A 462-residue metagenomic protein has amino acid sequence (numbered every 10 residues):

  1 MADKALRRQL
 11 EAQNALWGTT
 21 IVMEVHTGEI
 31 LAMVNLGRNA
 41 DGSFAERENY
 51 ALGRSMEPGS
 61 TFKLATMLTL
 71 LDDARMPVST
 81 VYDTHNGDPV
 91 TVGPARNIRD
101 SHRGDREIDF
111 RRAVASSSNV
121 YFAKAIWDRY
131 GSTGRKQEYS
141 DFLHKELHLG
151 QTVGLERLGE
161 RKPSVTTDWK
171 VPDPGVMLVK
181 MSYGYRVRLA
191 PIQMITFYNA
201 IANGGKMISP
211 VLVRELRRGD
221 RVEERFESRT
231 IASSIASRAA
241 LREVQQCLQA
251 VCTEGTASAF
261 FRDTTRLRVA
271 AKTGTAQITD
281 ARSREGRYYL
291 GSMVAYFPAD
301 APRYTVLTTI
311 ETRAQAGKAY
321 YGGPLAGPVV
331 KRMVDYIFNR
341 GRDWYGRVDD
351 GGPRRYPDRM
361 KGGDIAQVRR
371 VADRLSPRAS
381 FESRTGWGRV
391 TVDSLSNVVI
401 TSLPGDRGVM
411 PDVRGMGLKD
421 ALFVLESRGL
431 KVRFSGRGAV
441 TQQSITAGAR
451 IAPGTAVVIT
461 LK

Functional and structural regions predicted by a protein language model:
M1, V22-V25, S380: Amphipathic, coiled-coil-like alpha-helical scaffolding segments used for oligomerization/assembly
M1-G18: Conserved, well-ordered alpha-helix/loop/beta-strand core segments that scaffold catalytic motifs
K4, S292, T441-S444: N-terminal post-signal-peptidase region of extra-cytosolic proteins
K4-R7, Q246, F423: Solvent-exposed alpha-helical segments within well-ordered globular domains of core cellular machineries
G18-G59, A65-I310: Beta-lactam-recognizing serine transpeptidase/beta-lactamase-like catalytic domain environment
Q193, A326-V329, G417: Helical mechanochemical/support elements of P-loop NTPase systems and associated helical scaffolds
P298-V306, I310-Q315, Y320-V348: C-terminal, active-site-flanking charged/polar segments
T312, R332-K462: Ligand-recognition elements built from short beta-strands and adjacent flexible loops
